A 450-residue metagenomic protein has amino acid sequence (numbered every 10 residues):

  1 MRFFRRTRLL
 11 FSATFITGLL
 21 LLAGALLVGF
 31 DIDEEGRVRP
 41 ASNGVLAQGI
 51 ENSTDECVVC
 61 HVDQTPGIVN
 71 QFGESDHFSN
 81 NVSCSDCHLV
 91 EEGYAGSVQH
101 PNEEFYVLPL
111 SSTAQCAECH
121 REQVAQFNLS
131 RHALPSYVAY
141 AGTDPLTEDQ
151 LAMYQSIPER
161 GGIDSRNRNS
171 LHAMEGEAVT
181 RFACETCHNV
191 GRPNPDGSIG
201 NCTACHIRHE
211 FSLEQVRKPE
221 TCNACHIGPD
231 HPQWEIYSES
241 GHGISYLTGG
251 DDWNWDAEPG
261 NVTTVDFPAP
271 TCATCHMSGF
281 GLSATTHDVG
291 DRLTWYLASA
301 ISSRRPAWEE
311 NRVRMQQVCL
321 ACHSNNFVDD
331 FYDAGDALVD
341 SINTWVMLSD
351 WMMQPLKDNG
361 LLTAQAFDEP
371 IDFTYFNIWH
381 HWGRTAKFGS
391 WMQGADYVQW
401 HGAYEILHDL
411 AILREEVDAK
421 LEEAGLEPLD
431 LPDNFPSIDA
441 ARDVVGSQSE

Functional and structural regions predicted by a protein language model:
R2-E450: Short sequence/structural segments immediately N-terminal
